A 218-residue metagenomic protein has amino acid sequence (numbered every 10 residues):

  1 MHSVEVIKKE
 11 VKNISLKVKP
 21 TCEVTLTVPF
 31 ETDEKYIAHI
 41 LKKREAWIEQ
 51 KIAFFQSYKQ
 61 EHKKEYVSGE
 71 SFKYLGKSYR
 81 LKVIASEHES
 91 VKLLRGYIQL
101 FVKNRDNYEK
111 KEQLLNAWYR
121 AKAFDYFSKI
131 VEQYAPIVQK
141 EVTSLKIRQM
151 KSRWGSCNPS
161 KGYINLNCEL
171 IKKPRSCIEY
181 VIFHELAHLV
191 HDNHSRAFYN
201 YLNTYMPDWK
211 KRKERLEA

Functional and structural regions predicted by a protein language model:
M1-Y180, L189-A218: Active-site-proximal or metal-binding-adjacent scaffold patches in catalytic folds
E185: Walker B catalytic acidic pair
